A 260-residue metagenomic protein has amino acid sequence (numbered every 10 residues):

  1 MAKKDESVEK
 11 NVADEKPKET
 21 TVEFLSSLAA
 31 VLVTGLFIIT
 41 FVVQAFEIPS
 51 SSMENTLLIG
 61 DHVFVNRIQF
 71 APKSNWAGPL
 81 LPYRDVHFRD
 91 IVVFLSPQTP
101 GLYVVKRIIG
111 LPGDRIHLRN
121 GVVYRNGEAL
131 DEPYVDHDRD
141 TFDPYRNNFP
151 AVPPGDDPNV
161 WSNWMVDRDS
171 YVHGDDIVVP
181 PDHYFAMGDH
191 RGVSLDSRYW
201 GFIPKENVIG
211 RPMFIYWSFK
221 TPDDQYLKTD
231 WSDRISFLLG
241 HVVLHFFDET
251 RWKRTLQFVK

Functional and structural regions predicted by a protein language model:
A2-V22, F41-E47, N55-K260: Soluble "head" domains of membrane/secretory-pathway proteins
E23-V43: Hydrophobic membrane-insertion alpha-helices, especially the h-region of bacterial N-terminal signal peptides
S50: A short acidic/basic microdomain associated with nuclease active sites
